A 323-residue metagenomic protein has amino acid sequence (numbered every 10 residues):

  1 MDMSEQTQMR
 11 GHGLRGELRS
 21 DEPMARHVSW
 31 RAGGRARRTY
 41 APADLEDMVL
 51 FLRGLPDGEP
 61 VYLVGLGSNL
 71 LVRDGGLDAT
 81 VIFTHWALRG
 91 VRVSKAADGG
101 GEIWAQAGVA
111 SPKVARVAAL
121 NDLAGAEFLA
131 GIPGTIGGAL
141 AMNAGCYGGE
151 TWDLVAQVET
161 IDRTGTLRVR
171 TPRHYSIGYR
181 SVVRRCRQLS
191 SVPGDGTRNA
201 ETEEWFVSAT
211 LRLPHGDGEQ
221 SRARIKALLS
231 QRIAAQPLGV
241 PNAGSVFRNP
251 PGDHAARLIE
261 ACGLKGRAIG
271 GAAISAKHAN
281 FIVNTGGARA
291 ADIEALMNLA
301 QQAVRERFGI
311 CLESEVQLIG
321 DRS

Functional and structural regions predicted by a protein language model:
M1, E5-T7, D195, A200: A detector of low-complexity, intrinsically disordered, Ser/Thr/Gly/Pro/Ala-rich segments
D2-I136, C146: Anion-binding (especially nucleotide phosphate/pyrophosphate-binding) glycine-rich loop and adjoining beta-alpha core
L18-S20, R26-V28, A32, L70 (+1 more regions): Phosphate/pyrophosphate- and phosphate-bearing ligand-binding catalytic cores of soluble enzymes
G33, A41-L45, L71-R89, A141-P172 (+2 more regions): Structural signature of FAD isoalloxazine-binding scaffolds in flavoprotein oxidoreductases
G33-G34, G65-G67, G76-A79, G108 (+11 more regions): Glycine-centered flexibility sites
R38-T39, L70-V72, K113, I136-N143 (+5 more regions): Basic, gly/Ser/Thr/Pro-rich low-complexity segments located predominantly at protein N termini
S111, A115, L129, P133 (+4 more regions): Hydrophobic, well-ordered secondary-structure segments
A118, I136, L140-A144, E159-D162 (+2 more regions): Short, well-ordered alpha-helical segments in soluble proteins
